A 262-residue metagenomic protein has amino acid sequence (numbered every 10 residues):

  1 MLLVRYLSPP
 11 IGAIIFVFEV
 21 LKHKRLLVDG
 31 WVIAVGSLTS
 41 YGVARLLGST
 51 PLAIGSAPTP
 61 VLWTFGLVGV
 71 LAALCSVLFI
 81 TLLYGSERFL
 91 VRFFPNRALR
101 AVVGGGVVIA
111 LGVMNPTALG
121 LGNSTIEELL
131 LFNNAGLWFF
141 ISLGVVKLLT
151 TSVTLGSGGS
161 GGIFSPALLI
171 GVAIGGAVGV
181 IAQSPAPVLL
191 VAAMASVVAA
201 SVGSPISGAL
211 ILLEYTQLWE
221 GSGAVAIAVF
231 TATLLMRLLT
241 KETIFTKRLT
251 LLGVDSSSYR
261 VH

Functional and structural regions predicted by a protein language model:
M1-H262: Alpha-helical transmembrane segments and immediately membrane-proximal extracytoplasmic
